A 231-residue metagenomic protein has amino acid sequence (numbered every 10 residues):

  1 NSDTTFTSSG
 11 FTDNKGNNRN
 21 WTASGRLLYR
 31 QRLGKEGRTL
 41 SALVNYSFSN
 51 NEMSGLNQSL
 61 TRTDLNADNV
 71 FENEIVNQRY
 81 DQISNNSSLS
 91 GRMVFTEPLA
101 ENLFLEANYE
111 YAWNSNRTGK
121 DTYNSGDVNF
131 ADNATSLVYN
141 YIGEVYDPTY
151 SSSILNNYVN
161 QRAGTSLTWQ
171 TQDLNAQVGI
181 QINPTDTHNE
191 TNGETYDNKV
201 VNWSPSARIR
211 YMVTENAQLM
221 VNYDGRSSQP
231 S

Functional and structural regions predicted by a protein language model:
N1-S231: Primarily recognizes Gram-negative and organellar outer-membrane beta-barrels
